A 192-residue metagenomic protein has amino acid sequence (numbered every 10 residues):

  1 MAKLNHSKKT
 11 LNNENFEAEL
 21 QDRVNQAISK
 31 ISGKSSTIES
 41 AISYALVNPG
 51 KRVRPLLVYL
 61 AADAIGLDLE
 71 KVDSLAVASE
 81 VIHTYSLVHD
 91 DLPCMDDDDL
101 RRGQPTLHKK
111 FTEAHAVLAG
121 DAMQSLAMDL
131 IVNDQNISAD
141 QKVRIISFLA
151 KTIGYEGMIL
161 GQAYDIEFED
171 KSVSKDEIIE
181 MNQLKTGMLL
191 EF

Functional and structural regions predicted by a protein language model:
M1-I31: N-terminal amphipathic/basic leader segments beginning at the initiator methionine
N15, E19, I28-F192: Mg2+-dependent prenyl diphosphate-binding active-site environment of isoprenoid biosynthetic enzymes
